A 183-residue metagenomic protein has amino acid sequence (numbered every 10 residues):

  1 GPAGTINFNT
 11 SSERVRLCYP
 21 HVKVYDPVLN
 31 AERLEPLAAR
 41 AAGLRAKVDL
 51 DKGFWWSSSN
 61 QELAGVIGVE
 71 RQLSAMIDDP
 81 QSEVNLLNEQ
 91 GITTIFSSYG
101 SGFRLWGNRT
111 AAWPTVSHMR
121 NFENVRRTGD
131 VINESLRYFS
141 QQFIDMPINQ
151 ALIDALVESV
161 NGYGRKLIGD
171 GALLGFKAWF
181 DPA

Functional and structural regions predicted by a protein language model:
G1-E62: Extracellular Cys-Trp
L37, A41-A183: Structured, hydrophobic secondary-structure cores that serve as assembly/anchoring elements
